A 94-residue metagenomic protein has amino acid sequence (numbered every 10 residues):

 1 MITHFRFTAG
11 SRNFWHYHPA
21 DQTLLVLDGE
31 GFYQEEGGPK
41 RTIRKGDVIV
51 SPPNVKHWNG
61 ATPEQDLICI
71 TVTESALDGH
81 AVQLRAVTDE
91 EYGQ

Functional and structural regions predicted by a protein language model:
M1-W15: A short glycine-rich, His/Asp/Glu-containing loop-to-beta-strand
I2-R6, T23, V48-V50: Conserved hydrophobic/aromatic beta-strand scaffold that supports enzyme active sites
R6-T8, H18-Y33, V72-E74: Short, conserved beta-strand element in jelly-roll/cupin
S11, P19-A20, P39, V55 (+1 more regions): A generic "binding-loop/recognition-motif" signal
F14-W15, Y33-Q34, S51, K56-T62: Short beta-strand His + acidic residue motifs that chelate non-heme Fe in jelly-roll/DSBH and cupin folds
Y17, L25, I43-K45, A61: Conserved strand-loop elements at the edges of beta-sheets that form or border functional pockets
G37-N54: Short acidic-glycine-tyrosine-enriched beta hairpin
W58-Q94: Double-stranded beta-helix
